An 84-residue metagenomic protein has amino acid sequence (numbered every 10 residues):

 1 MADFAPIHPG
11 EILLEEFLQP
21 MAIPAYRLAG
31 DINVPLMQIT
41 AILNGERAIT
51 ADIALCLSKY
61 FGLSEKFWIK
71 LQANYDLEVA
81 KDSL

Functional and structural regions predicted by a protein language model:
M1-I23, K70: A short, Lys/Arg-rich alpha-helix, primarily the initiator
P20, D31, Y60: Residues within the alpha-helical elements of helix-turn-helix
P24-G30, I39, L57: Short alpha-helical "recognition helix" segments of helix-turn-helix
N33-I49: Recognition helix of helix-turn-helix/homeodomain-like DNA-binding domains that insert into the DNA major groove
E46-K59: Short, basic-rich loop-to-helix N-cap that marks the start of a DNA-contacting helix
K66-L84: Short, charged recognition helix plus adjacent turn of helix-turn-helix-like nucleic-acid-binding domains
